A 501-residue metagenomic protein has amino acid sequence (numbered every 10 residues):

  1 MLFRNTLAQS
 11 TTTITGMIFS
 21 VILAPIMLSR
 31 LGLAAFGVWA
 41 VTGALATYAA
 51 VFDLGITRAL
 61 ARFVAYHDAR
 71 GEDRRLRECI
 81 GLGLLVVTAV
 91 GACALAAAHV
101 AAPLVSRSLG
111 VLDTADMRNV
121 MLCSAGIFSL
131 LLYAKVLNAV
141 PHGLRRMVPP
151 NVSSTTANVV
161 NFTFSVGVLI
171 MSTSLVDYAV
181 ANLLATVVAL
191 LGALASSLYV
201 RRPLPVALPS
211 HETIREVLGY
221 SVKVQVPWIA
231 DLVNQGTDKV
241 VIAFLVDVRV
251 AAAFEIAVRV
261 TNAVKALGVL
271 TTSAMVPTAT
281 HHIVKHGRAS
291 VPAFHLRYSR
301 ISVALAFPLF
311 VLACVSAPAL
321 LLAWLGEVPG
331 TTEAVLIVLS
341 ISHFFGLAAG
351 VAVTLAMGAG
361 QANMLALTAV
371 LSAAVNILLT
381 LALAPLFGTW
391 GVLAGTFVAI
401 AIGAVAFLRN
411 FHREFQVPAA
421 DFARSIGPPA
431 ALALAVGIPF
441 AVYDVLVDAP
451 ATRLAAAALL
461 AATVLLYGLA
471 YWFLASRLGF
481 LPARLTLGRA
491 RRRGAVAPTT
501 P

Functional and structural regions predicted by a protein language model:
M1-A65, L82, V86-A89, L95 (+5 more regions): Signature of the first transmembrane helix
M1-S20, R74, E78-G81, A115-R118 (+4 more regions): N-terminal membrane topogenesis motif
L2, L175-A179, A193-Q235, A274 (+5 more regions): Interhelical loop/hinge segments that connect adjacent transmembrane helices in multipass membrane
F3, S129-S154, V176, S340-L371: Membrane-interface junctions at transmembrane-helix termini in multi-pass inner-membrane proteins
T11, T15, L85-A230, Q235-G236 (+1 more regions): Hydrophobic transmembrane helix module of multi-pass membrane transport proteins
L54-R70, H142-G143, R201-P205, A257 (+2 more regions): Helix-loop junctions and terminal segments of transmembrane helices in multi-pass membrane transport/translocation
A102-C123, A313-F345, G350, F415 (+1 more regions): Interfacial segments at transmembrane-helix termini and the short loops linking adjacent helices
V417-A419, A441-P501: Membrane-proximal transmembrane or re-entrant/amphipathic helices at the cytosolic face
